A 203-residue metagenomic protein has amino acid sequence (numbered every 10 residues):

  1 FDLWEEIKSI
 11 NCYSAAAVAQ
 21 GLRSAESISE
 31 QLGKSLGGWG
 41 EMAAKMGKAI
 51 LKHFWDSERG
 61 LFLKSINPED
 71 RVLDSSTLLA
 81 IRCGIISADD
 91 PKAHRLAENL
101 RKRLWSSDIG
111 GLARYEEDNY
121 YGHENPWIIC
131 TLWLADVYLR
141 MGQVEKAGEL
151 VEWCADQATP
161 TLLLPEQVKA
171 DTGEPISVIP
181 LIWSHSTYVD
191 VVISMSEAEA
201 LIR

Functional and structural regions predicted by a protein language model:
F1-E5, A44-I128, E149-R203: Extended glycan-interaction surfaces of carbohydrate-active proteins
F1-E5, S24-E41: Inter-helical turn/loop segments and adjacent helix faces that build the functional surface of alpha-helical bundle
D2-K8, C12-S14: Glycine-rich, mobile lid/loop segments that gate access to catalytic sites or pores
L22, S29, I81-G84, Y138 (+1 more regions): Residue at a conserved register position within TPR or TPR-like alpha-solenoid repeats
A25, L79, W133-L134: Structural register within alpha-helical repeat arrays
